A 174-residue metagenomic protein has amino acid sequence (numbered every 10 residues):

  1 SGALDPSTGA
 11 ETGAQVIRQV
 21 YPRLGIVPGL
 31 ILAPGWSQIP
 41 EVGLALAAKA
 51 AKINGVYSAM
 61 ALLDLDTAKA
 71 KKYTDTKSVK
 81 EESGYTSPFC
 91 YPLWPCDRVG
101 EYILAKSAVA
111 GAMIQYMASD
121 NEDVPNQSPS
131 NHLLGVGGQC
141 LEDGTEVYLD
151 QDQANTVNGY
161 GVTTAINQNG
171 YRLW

Functional and structural regions predicted by a protein language model:
D5-W174: A glycine- and small-residue-enriched flexible loop/hinge signal that marks low-structured segments
